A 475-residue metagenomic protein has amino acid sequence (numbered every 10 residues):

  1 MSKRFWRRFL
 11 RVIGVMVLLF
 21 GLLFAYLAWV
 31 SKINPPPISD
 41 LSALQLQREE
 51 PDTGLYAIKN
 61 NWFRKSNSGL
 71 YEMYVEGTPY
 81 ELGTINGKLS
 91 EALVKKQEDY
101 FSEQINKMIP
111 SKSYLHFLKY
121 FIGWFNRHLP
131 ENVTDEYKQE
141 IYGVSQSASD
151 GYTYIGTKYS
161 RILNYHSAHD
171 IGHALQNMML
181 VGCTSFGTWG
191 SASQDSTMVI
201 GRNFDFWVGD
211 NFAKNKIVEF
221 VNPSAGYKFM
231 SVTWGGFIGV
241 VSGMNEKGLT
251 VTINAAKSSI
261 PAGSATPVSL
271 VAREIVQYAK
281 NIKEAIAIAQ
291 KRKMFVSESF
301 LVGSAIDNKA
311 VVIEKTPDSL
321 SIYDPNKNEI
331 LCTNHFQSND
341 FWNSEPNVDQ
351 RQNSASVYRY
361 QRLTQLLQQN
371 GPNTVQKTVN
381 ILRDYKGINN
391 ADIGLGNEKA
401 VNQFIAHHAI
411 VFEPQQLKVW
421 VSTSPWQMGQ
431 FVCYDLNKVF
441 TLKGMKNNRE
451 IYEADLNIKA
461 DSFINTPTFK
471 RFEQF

Functional and structural regions predicted by a protein language model:
M1-F5: N-terminal secretory signal peptides that target proteins for export/translocation
R7-Q176, L180-G182, V276-A310, D318 (+1 more regions): C-terminus-biased signal that marks the final domain/tail of proteins
R161-V271, A287, H407, V411 (+1 more regions): Internal mixed beta-strand/loop scaffold within catalytic domains of large alpha/beta enzymes
T188, G303, I313: Short beta-strand-to-turn element immediately C-terminal to the catalytic PLP-Schiff-base lysine in fold type I
V208-G209, S259-A262, D318-I322, M428-F431: A short local loop/turn or secondary-structure capping micro-motif enriched for an aromatic residue
A213, F220, S264-A265, V271 (+5 more regions): Alpha-helix boundary/interfacial micro-motifs
G243, K247, Y278-A279, T316 (+1 more regions): Surface-exposed loop/turn and secondary-structure junction residues enriched for glycine/proline
N254, I313-S319: Short beta->alpha transition motifs characteristic of CBS
